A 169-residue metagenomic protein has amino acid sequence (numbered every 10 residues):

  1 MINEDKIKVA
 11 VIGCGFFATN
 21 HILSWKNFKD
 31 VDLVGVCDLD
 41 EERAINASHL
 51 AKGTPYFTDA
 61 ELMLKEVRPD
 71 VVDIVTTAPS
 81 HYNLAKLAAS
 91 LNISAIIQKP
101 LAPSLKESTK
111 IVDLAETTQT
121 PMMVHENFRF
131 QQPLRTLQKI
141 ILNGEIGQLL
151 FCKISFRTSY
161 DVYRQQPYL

Functional and structural regions predicted by a protein language model:
M1-A51: N-terminal Rossmann-like dinucleotide-binding module
G35, D70-V71, F151: Short, Asp-centered acidic motifs that coordinate Mg2+ and/or phosphate in catalytic or ligand-binding sites
P55-L114: Beta-loop-alpha module in the N-terminal Rossmann-like domain of NAD(P)-dependent dehydrogenases, especially those
S80, P100, M123-F130: Rossmann-like NAD(P)(H) cofactor-binding subdomain of soluble oxidoreductases
K110-N127, G147-C152: Rossmann-fold dehydrogenase core element
F128-L169: Predominantly a Rossmann-like dinucleotide-binding segment in NAD(P)-dependent oxidoreductases
